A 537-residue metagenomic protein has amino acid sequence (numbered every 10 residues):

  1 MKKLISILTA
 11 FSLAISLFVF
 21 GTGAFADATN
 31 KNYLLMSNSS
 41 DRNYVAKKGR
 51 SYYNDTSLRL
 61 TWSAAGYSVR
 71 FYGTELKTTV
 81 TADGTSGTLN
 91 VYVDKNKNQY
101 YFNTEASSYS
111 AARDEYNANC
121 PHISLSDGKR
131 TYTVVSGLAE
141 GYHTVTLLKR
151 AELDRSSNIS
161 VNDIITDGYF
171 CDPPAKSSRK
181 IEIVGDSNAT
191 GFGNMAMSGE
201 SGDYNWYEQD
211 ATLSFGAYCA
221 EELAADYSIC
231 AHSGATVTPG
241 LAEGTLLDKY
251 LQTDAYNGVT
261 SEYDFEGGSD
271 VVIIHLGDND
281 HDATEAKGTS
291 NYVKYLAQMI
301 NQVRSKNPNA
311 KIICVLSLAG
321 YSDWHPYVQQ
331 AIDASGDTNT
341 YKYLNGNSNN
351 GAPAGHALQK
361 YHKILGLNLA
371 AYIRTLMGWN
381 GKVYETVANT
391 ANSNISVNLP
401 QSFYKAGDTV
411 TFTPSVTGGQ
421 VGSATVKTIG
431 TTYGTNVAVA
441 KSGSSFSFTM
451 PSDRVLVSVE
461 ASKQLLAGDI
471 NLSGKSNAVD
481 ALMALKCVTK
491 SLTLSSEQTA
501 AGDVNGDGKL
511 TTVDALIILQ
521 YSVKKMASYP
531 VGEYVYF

Functional and structural regions predicted by a protein language model:
M1-L8: Positively charged n-region of N-terminal signal peptides that target proteins for export
I15-A24, T449, S458-F537: Cellulosome-associated attachment modules in secreted, modular CAZymes
F25-V184, A189-E208, N380-V383: N-terminal secretory targeting modules
R70-F71, V80-G84, T390, P414-G418 (+1 more regions): Non-cytosolic beta-sheet module surface loops
E200-E285, G320-S322, H356: Conserved SGNH/GDSL esterase-like catalytic core that processes O-acyl groups on lipids and polysaccharides
Q252-K382: Alpha-helical cap/lid subdomain in secreted, periplasmic, or secretory-pathway luminal O-acyl-processing enzymes
V383-Y404: Conserved N-terminal submotifs of small, disulfide-stabilized extracellular modules
D408-G443: Surface-exposed interfaces of beta-sheet-rich extracellular modules
